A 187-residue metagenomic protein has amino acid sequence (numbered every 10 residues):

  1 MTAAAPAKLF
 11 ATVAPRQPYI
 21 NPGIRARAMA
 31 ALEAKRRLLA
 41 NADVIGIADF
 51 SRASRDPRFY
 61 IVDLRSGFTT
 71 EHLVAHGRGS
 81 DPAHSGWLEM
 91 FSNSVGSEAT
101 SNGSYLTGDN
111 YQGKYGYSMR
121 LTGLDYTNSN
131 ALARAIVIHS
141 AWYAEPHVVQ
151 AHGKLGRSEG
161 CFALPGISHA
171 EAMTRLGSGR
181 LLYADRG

Functional and structural regions predicted by a protein language model:
T2-S158, G166-T174, R180: Cell wall/extracellular polymer interaction/catalysis modules
L182-G187: Low-complexity, Gly/Ser/Thr/Pro-rich intrinsically disordered linker/tail segments
